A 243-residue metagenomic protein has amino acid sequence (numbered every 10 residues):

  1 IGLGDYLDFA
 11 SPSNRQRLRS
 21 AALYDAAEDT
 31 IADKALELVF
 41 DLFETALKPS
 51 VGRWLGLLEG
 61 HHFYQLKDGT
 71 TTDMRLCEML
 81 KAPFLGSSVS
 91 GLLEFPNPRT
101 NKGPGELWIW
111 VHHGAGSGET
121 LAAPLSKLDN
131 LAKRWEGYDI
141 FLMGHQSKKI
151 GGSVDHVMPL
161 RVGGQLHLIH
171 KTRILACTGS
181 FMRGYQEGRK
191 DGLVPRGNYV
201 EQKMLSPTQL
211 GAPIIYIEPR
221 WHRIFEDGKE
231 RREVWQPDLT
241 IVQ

Functional and structural regions predicted by a protein language model:
I1-Q243: Extended recognition/assembly regions associated with phosphoester-bond processing machinery
